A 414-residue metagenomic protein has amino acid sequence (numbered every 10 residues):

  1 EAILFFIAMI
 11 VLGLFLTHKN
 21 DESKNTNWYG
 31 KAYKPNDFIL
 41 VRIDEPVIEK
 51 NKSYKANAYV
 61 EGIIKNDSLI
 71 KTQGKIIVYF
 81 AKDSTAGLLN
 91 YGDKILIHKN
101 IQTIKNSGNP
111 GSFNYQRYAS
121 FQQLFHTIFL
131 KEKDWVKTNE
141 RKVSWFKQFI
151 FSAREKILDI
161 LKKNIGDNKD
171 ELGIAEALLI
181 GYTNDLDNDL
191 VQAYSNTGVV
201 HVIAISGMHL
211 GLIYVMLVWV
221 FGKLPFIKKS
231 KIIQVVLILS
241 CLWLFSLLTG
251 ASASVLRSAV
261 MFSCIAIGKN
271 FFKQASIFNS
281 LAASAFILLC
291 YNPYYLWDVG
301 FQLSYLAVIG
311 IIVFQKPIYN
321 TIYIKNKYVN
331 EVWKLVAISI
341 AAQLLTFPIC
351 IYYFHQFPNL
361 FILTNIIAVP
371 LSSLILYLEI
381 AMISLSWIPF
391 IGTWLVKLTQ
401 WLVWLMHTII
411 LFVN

Functional and structural regions predicted by a protein language model:
E1-I3, I128, Y182, L186-F361: Hydrophobic alpha-helical transmembrane segments in multi-pass membrane proteins
I3-H201: Membrane-interface helix/helix-cap signal primarily in integral membrane proteins
A32-P35, K325-L344, L363-I366, T393-T408: Functional transmembrane helices that form membrane-embedded active or gating regions
V41, K99, L178, S206 (+5 more regions): Divalent metal-coordination and catalytic microenvironments
W135-Q148, N196, I351-I367, I375-N414: Membrane-interface amphipathic/re-entrant loop segments adjacent to transmembrane helices in multi-pass membrane
D159-K162, A177, Q192, I265-K269 (+5 more regions): Short amphipathic alpha-helical coupling elements at transmembrane boundaries
N164, T197-H201, L335, S339 (+3 more regions): Loop-to-transmembrane-helix entry motif
I232-V236, S280-A283, K334, I366 (+4 more regions): Alpha-helical transmembrane segments of integral membrane proteins
